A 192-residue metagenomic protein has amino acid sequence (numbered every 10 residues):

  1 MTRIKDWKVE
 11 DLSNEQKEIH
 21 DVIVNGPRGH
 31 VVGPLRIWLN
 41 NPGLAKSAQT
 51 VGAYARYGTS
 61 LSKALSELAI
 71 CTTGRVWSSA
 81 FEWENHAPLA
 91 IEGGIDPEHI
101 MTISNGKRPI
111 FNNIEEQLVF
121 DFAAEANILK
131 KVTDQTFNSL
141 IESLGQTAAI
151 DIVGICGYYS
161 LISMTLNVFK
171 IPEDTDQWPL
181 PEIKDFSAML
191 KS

Functional and structural regions predicted by a protein language model:
M1-S192: Hydrophobic alpha-helical segments
